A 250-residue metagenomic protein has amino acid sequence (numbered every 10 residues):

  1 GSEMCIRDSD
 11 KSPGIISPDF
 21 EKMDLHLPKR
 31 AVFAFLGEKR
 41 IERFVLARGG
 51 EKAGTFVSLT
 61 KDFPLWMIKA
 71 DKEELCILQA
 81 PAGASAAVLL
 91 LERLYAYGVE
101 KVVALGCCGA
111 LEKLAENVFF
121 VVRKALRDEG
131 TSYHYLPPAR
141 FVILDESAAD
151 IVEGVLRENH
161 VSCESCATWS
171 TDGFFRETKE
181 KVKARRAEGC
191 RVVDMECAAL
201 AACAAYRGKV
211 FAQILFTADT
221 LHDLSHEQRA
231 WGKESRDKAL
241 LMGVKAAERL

Functional and structural regions predicted by a protein language model:
G1-I6: Short, small-residue-biased leader/transition segments that mark boundaries at the very start of proteins
D8-S9, E188: Preference for short coil/turn "hinge" residues that link or interrupt alpha-helices
K11-T60, K69-D71: N-terminal low-complexity or amphipathic/hydrophobic leaders
F56-L250: Glycine-rich phosphate- or other oxyanion-binding loops that anchor nucleotides, phosphorylated ligands
